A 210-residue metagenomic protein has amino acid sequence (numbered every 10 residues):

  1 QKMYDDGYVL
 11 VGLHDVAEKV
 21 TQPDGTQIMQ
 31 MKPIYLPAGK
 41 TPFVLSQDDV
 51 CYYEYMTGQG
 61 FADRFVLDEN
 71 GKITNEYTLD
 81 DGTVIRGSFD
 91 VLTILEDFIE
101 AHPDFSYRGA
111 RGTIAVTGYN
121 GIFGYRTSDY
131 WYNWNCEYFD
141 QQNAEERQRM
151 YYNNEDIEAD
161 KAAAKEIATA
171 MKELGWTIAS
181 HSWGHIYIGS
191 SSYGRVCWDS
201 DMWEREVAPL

Functional and structural regions predicted by a protein language model:
Q1-I28: N-terminal carbohydrate-binding/catalytic regions of secreted carbohydrate-active enzymes
Q22-M29, L36-F43, C51-L210: Metal-dependent polysaccharide deacetylase catalytic core of the NodB/CE4 family, i.e., the active-site-bearing domain
